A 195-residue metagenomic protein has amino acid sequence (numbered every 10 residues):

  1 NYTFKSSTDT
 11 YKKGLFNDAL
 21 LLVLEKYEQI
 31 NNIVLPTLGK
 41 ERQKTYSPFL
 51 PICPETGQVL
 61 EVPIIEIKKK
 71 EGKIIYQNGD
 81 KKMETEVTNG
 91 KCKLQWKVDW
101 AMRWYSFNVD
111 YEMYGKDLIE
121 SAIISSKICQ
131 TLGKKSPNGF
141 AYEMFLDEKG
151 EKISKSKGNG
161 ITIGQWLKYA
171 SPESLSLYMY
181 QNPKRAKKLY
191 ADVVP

Functional and structural regions predicted by a protein language model:
Y2-K157, I163: Active-site cores that bind ATP or allylic diphosphates and position pyrophosphate for catalysis
D117, E143-P195: Catalytic adenosine-cofactor/nucleotide-binding cores of aminoacyl-tRNA synthetases and other
